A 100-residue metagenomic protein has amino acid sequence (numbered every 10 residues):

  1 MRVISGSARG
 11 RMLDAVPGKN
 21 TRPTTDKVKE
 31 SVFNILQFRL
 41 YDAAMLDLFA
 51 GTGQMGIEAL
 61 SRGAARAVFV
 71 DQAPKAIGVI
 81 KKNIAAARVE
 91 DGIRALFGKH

Functional and structural regions predicted by a protein language model:
M1-H100: Class I S-adenosyl-L-methionine-dependent methyltransferase catalytic core
